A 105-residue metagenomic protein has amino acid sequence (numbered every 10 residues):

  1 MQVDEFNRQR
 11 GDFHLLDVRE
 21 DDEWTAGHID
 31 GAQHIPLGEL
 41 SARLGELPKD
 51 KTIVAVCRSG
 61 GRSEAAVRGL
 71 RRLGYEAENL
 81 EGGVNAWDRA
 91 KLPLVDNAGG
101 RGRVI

Functional and structural regions predicted by a protein language model:
M1-H14, E20-T52, G61-I105: Rhodanese-like catalytic fold shared by cysteine-dependent sulfurtransferases and DSP/PTP-type phosphatases
V56: Short, surface-exposed ligand- or partner-binding patches at beta-edge/loop junctions that are enriched in aromatics
